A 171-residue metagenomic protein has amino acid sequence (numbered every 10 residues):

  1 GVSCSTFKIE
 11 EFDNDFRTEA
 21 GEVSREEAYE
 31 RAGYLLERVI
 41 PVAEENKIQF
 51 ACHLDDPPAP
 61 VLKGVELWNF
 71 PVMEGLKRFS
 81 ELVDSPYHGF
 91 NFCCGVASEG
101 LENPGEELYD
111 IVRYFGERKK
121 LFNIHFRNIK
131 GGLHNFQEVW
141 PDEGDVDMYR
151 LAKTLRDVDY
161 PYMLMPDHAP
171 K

Functional and structural regions predicted by a protein language model:
G1-Y34: Active-site-proximal, glycine-rich beta->alpha crossover segments in alpha/beta enzymes that shape flexible
E10-R17, Y34-E37, P41-E45, Q49 (+2 more regions): Histidine-acidic metal/acid-base catalytic patches
D56-P57: N-terminal, charged amphipathic alpha-helical interaction modules
